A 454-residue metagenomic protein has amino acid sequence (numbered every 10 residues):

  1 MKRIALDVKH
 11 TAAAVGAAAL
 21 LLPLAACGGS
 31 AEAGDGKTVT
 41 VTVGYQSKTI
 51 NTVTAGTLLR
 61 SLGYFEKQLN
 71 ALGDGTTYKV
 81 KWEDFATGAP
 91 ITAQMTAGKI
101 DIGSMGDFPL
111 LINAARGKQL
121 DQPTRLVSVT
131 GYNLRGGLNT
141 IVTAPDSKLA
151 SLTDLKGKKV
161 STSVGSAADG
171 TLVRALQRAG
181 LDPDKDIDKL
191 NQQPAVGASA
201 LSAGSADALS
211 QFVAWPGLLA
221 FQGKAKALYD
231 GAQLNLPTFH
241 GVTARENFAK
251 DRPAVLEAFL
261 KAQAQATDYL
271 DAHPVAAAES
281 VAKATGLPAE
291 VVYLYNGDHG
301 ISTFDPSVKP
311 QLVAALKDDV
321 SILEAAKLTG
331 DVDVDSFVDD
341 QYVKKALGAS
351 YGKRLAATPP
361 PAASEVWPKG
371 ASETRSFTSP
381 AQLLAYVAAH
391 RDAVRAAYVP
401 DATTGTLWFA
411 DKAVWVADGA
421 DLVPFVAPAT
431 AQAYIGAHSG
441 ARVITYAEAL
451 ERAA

Functional and structural regions predicted by a protein language model:
M1-V15: Bacterial N-terminal signal peptides that target proteins for export
L22-A26: C-terminal motif of bacterial Sec signal peptides marking the signal peptidase cleavage site
G28-A31: Bacterial signal peptide processing site
G34-D184, D188-Q192, D207, L236: Short, glycine-/small- and polar/acidic-enriched structural segments that line small-molecule recognition paths
I50, D251-G330: Secondary-structure end/capping motifs
L138-K148, T238-A254, V416-D418: A bilobed periplasmic-binding-protein/Venus flytrap-type ligand-binding module shared by bacterial periplasmic
D186-K189, A195-K283, A381, A388-A397 (+1 more regions): Pocket-lining segment of extracytoplasmic ligand-binding domains
E324-P360: Conserved C-terminal helix/tail region of periplasmic/extracytoplasmic solute-binding proteins
